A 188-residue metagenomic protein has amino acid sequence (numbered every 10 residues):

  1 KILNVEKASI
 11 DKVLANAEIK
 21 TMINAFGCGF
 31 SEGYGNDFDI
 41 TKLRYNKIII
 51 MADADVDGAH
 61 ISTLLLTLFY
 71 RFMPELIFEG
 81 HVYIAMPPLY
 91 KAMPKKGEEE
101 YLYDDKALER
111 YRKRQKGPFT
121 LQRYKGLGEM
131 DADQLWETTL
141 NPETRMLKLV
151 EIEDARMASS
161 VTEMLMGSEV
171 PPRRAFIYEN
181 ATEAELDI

Functional and structural regions predicted by a protein language model:
K1-I188: Conserved phosphate-chemistry cores used by DNA topoisomerases
